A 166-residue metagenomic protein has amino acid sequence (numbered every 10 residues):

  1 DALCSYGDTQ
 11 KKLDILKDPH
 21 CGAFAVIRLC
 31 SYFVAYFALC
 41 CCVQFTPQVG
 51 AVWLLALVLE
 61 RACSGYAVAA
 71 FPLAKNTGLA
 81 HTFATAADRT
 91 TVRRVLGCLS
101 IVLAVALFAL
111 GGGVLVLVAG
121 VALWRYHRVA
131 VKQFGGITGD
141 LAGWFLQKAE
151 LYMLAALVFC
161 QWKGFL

Functional and structural regions predicted by a protein language model:
A2-Q48, V52-W53, T90-V105, L146-M153 (+1 more regions): Multi-pass membrane catalytic core of lipid/isoprenoid biosynthesis enzymes
L3, C63, A142: Active-site His/Glu-centered metal-binding helix of metallohydrolases
T9, F37-C40, A56, N76 (+2 more regions): Alpha-helical transmembrane segments of polytopic integral membrane proteins, especially the permease/helical cores
Q44-F45, A69-T77, F108, K132-G136 (+1 more regions): Transmembrane helix-loop junctions in multipass membrane proteins, especially transporters and channels
L54-A70, G120-A130: Transmembrane alpha-helical segments that form the membrane-embedded catalytic/substrate-channel core of multi-pass
A62-L96, Q133-I137: Solvent-exposed interhelical
R94-R125: Hydrophobic core of alpha-helical transmembrane segments in multi-pass integral membrane proteins
R128-L151: Interfacial loop-to-transmembrane junctions
